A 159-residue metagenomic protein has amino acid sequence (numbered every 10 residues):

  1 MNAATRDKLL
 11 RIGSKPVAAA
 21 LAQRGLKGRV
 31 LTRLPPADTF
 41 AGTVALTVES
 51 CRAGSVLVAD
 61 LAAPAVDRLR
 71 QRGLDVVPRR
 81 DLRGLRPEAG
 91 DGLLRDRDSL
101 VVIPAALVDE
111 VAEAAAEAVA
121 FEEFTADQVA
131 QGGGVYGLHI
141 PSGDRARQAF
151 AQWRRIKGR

Functional and structural regions predicted by a protein language model:
M1-A89, R95, V102-G133, I140-R159: Feature captures the catalytic cores and cofactor-binding loops of soluble hydro-lyases/lyases that act on carboxylate
